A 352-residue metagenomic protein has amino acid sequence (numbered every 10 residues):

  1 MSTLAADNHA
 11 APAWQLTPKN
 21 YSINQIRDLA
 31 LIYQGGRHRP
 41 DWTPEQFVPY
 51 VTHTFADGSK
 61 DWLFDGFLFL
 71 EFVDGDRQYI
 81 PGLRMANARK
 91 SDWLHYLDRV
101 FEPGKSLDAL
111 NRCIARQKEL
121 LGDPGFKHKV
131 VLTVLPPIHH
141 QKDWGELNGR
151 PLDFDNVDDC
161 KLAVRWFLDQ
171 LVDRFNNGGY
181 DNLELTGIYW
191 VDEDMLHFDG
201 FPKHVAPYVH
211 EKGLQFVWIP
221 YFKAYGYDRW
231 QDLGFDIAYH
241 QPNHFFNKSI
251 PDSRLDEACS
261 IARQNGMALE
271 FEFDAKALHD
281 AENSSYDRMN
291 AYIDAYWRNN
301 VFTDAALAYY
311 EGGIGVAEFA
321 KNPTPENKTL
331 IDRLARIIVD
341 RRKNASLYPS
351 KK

Functional and structural regions predicted by a protein language model:
N8-L162: N-terminal catalytic cores of secreted or lumenal carbohydrate-active enzymes
I26-A30, D61-F69, K127-T133, L183-Y189 (+4 more regions): Structural preference for beta-strand elements that scaffold enzyme active sites
Y33-P49, E193-G200, I219-Y227, N243-S253 (+1 more regions): Acidic-and-aromatic substrate-binding clefts and catalytic sites of carbohydrate-active enzymes
D41-T54, A86-E119, D153-R174, F198-P207 (+3 more regions): Well-ordered, non-membrane alpha-helical segments in soluble/globular domains
F55, K118-G125, V172-L183, Y227-G234 (+2 more regions): Acidic (Asp/Glu)-rich catalytic clusters
H128-I138, P151-F167, L185-D194, A206-Y227 (+1 more regions): Aromatic-lined carbohydrate-recognition surfaces of secreted/lumenal glycan-active proteins
D181-E193, Y227, Q231-S249: Aromatic- and acid-rich polysaccharide-binding/catalytic face of secreted or lumenal carbohydrate-active enzymes
K223, I237-P251, D256-K352: Substrate-binding cleft of secreted/luminal carbohydrate-active enzymes
